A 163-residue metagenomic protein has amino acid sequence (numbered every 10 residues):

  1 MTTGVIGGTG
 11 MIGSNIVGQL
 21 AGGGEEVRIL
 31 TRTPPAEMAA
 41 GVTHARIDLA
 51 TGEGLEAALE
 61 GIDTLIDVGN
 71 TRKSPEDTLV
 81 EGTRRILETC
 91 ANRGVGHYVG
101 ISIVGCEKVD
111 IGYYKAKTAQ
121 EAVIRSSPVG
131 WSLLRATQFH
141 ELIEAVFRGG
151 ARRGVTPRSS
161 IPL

Functional and structural regions predicted by a protein language model:
M1-E26, T31: N-terminal Rossmann NAD(P)H-binding glycine-rich loop of SDR-like oxidoreductase domains
I6, L30, V68-G69, Y98-I103 (+1 more regions): SDR active-site strand-loop-helix element
I12-I16, I86, Q120: Hydrophobic residues within alpha-helices that form the first helical element adjacent to the glycine-rich loop
P35-R93, I103-V109: NAD(P)H-binding glycine-rich loop region in Rossmannoid oxidoreductase-like domains and their noncatalytic homologs
E76-V80, D110-T118, P162-L163: Short-chain dehydrogenase/reductase
N92-H97, P128-V129: A short helix->loop->beta-strand "cap" motif at the edges of active sites that frequently abuts
V109-T137, E141-E144: Active-site Tyr-X1-5-Lys
S132, A145-L163: A conserved pocket-lining segment of Rossmann-fold NAD(P)-dependent short-chain dehydrogenase/reductase
